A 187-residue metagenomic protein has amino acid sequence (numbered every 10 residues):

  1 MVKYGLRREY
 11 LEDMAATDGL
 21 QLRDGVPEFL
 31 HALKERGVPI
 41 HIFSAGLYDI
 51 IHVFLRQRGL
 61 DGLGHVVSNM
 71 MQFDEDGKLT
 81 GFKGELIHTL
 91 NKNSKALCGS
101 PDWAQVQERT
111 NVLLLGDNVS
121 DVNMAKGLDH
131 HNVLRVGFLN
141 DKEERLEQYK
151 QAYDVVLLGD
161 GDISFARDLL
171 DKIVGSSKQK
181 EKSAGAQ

Functional and structural regions predicted by a protein language model:
M1-D24: Metal-dependent phosphoesterase signature
T17-H41, G46-Q187: C-terminal cap/substrate-recognition subdomain and adjoining C-terminal extension of metal-dependent phosphatase-like
